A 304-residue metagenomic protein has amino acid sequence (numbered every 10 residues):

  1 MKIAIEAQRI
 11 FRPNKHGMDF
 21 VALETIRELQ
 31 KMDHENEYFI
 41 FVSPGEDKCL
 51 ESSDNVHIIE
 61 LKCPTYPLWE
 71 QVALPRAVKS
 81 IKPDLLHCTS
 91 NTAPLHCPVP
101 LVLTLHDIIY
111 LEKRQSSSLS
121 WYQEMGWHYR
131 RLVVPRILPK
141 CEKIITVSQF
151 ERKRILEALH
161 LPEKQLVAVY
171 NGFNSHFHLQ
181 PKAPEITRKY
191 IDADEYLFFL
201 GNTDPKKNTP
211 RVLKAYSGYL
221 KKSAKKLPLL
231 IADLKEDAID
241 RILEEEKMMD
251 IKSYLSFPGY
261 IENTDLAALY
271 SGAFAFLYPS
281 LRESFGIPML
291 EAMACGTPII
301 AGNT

Functional and structural regions predicted by a protein language model:
M1-T304: Carbohydrate transferase catalytic cores enriched for Leloir-type hexosyltransferases
